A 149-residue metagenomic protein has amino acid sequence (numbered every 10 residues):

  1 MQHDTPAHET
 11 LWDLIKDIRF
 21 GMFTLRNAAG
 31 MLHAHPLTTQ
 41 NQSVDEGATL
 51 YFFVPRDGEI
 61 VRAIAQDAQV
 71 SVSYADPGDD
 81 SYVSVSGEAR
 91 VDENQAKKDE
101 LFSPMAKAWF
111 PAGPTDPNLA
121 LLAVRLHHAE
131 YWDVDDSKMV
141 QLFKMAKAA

Functional and structural regions predicted by a protein language model:
M1-H3, V85-A149: Charged, gly/pro-rich active-site loop segments
M1-R19: N-terminal leader/targeting segments and the immediate start of mature chains
D4-H8, V54-G58, A106-K107: Charged, amphipathic alpha-helical segments
D13-G30, V70-Y74: A short, Trp-centered hydrophobic/proline-enriched beta-strand micro-motif
R19, H35, E46-L50, Q66-V70 (+2 more regions): A generic structural signal for short beta-strands and their flanking turns/coil linkers
M22, T49-Y51, E130: General beta-strand recognition
G30-L37: A positional/architectural concept
Q40-D79: A short mixed-secondary-structure module that forms the rim of ligand-binding clefts
